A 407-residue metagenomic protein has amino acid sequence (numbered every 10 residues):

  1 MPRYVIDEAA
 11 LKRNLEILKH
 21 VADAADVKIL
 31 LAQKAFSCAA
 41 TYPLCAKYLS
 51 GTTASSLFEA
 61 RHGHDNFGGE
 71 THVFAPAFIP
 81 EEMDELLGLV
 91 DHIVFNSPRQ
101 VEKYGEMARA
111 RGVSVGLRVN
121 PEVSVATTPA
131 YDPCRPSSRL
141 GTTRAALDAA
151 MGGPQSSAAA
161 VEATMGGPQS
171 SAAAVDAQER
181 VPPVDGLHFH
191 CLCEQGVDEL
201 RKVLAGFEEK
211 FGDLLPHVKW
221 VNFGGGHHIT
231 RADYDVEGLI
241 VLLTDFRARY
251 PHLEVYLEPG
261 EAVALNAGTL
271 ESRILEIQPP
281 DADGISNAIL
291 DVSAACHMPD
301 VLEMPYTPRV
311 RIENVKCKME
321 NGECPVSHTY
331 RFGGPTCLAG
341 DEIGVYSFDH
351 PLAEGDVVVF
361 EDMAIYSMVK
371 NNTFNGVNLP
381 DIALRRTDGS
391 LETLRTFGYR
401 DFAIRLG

Functional and structural regions predicted by a protein language model:
M1-F67, F348-E354, V359-E361, I365-S367: N-terminal capping/small domains of soluble enzymes
L11, K34, G63, L117 (+5 more regions): Conserved, mostly hydrophobic/aromatic
V27-Q155, V161-Q169, A173-W220, L242-D245: Active-site-proximal beta-alpha core segment in soluble small-molecule metabolic enzymes
A32, H190-L192, V221-T230, P259-E261: Glycine-rich beta-strand-to-loop/alpha-helix junction loops that act as flexible
V123-V125, C193, I229, V263 (+1 more regions): Feature marks short, surface-exposed loop/turn motifs that line or immediately flank catalytic pockets and channel
Q195-K202, T230-L239, N266-E276, V345-F348: Short glycine/threonine-rich loop-to-helix capping motif typified by GTGT followed within a few residues by an Asp-Pro
E209, D213-V218, G238-Y250, Y346-V359: Acidic/histidine-enriched ion/cofactor-binding microenvironments in catalytic or ligand-binding pockets
L257-G407: Charged (often Lys/Glu-rich) extended helix/loop segments that serve as interaction or gating elements
